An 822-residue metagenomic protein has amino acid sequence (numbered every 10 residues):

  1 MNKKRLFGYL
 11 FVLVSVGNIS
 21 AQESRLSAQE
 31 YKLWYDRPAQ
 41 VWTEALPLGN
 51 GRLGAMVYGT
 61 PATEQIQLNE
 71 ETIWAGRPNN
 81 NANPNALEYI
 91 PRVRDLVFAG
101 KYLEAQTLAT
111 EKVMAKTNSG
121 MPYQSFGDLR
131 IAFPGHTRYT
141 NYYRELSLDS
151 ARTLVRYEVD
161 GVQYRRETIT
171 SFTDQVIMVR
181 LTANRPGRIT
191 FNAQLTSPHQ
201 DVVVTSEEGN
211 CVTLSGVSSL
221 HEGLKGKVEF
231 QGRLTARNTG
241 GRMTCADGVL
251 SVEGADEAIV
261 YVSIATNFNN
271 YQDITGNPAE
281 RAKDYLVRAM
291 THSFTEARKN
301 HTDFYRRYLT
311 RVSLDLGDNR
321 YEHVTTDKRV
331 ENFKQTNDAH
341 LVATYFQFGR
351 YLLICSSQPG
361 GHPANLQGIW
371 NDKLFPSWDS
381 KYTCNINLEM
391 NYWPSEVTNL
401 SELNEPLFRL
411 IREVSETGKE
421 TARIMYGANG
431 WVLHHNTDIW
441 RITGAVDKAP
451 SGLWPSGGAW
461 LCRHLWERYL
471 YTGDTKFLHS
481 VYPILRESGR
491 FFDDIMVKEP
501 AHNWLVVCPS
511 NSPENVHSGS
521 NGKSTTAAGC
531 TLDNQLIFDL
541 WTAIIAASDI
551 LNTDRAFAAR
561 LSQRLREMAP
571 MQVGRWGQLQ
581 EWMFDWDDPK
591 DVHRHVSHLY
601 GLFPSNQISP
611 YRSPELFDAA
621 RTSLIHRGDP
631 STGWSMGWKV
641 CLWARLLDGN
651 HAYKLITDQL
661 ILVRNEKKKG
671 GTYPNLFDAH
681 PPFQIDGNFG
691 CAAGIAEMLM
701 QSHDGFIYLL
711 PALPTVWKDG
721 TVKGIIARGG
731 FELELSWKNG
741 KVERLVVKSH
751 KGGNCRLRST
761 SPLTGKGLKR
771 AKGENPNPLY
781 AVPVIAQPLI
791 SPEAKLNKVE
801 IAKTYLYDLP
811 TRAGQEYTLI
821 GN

Functional and structural regions predicted by a protein language model:
M1-S24: Bacterial Sec-dependent N-terminal signal peptides
Q22-P450, S456, L465-Y469, R486-G489 (+10 more regions): Aromatic-residue-lined binding/catalytic grooves and analogous aromatic/hydrophobic interfacial grooves in multimeric
N192-Q194, P406-R409, I424-M425, F477-E487 (+4 more regions): Beta-strand segments within the central parallel beta-sheet cores of soluble alpha/beta enzyme folds
G368, D372, L505-P509, E514-N515 (+2 more regions): C-terminal catalytic domain of Rieske-type non-heme iron oxygenases
N387, W454-R468, F477-D494, S635 (+2 more regions): Extended, hydrophobic alpha-helical segments in both membrane/secreted and soluble proteins
A459-R463, P483, L602, D618 (+5 more regions): Feature representing long, continuous alpha-helical segments
E487-A547: Acidic/histidine-rich catalytic neighborhood
D678, L699, D704-A727: Acidic, turn-prone loop/beta-hairpin segments
